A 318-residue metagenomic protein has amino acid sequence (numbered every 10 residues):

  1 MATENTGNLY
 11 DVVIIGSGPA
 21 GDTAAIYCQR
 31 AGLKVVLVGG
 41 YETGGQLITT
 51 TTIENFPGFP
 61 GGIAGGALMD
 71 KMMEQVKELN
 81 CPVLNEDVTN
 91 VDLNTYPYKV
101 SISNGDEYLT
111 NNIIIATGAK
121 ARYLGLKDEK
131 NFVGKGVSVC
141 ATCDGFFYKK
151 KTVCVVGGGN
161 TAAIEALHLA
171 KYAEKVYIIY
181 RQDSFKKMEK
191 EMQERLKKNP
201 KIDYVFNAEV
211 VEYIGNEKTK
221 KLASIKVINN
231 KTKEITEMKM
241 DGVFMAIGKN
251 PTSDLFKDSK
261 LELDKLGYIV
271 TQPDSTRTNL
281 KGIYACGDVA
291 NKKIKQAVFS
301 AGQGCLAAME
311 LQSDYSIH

Functional and structural regions predicted by a protein language model:
A2, G7-L9, G125, N131-F147 (+3 more regions): FAD-site-proximal beta/loop scaffold in flavoenzymes
E4, Y10-L79, G157, A163-K190 (+2 more regions): Beta1-alpha1 glycine-rich phosphate/pyrophosphate-binding loop at the start of Rossmann-like nucleotide-binding domains
N8, V76-I102, E107-Y108, K171-P273 (+1 more regions): A Rossmann-like FAD-binding core segment of flavoenzymes
Y10, L33, N111-N112, K135 (+1 more regions): Nucleotide donor/acceptor-binding cores
V83-S103, E107, N111-N112, A116-A141 (+1 more regions): Glycine/small-residue-rich loop that forms an oxyanion/phosphate-binding "nest" at active or ligand-binding sites
L167, K171-K175, V298-H318: Internal hydrophobic alpha-helix adjacent to the cofactor/substrate pocket in enzyme cavities
